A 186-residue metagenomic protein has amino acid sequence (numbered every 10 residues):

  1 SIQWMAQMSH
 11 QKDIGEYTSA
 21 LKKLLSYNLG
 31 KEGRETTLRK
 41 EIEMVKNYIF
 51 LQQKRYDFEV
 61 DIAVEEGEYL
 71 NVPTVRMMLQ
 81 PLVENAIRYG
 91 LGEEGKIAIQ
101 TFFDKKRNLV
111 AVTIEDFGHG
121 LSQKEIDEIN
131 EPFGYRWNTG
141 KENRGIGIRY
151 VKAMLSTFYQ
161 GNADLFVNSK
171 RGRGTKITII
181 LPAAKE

Functional and structural regions predicted by a protein language model:
S1-F166, K176: Two-component histidine phosphotransfer core
L165-E186: C-terminal end segment of the histidine kinase catalytic
